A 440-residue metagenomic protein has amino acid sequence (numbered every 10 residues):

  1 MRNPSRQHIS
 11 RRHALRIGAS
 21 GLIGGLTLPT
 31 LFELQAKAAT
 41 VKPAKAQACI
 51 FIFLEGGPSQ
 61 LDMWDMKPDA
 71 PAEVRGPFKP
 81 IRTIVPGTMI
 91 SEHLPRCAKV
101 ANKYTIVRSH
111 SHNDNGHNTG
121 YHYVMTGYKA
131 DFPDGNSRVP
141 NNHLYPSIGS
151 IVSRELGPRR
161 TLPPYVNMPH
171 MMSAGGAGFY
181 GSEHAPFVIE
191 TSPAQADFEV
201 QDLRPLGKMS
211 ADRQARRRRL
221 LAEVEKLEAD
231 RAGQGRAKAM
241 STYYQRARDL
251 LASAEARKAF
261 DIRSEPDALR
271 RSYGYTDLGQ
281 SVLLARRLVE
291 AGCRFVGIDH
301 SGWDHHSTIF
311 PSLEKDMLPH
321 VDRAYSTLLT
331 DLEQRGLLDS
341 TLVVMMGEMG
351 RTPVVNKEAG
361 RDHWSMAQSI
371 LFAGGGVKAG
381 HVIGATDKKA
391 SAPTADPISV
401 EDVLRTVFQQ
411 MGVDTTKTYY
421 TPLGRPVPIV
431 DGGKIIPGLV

Functional and structural regions predicted by a protein language model:
M1-V440: Ligand-binding pockets and gating/stacking loops
